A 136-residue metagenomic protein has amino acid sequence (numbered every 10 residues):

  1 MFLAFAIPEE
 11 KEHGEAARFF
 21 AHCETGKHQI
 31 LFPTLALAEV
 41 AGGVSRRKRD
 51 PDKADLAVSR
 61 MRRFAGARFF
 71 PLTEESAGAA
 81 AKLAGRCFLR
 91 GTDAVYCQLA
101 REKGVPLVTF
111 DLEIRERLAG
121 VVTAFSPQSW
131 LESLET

Functional and structural regions predicted by a protein language model:
M1-F2, A36, S76, V95-Y96 (+1 more regions): Alpha-helix capping/helix-boundary segments
M1-F32, R46-L56, Q128-T136: Short, well-structured N-terminal submotif of metal-dependent ribonuclease cores
P8, T34-A36, S59-R86: Acidic catalytic patch
H28, L89, V105: Short glycine/serine/threonine/alanine-rich loop segments
L31-F32, P71, G91, T109: Short beta-strand scaffold positions
E39-V40, A79, E116-R117: Phosphate- and divalent-cation-binding pockets in alpha/beta enzyme and binding domains that engage nucleotide-derived
G42-R46, R101: Short glycine/serine- and small hydrophobic-enriched flexible loop segments
F64, F69-F70, C97, R101-T136: Acidic, PIN/NYN-like endoribonuclease modules and their adjacent C-terminal/linker elements
